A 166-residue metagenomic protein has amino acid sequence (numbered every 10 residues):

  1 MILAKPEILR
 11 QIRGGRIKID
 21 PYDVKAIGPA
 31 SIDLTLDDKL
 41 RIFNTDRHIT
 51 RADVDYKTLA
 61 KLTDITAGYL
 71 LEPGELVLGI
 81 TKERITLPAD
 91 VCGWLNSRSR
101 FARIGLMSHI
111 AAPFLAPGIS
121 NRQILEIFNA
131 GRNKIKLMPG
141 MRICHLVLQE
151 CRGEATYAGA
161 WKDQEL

Functional and structural regions predicted by a protein language model:
M1-L166: DUTPase catalytic domain/fold
